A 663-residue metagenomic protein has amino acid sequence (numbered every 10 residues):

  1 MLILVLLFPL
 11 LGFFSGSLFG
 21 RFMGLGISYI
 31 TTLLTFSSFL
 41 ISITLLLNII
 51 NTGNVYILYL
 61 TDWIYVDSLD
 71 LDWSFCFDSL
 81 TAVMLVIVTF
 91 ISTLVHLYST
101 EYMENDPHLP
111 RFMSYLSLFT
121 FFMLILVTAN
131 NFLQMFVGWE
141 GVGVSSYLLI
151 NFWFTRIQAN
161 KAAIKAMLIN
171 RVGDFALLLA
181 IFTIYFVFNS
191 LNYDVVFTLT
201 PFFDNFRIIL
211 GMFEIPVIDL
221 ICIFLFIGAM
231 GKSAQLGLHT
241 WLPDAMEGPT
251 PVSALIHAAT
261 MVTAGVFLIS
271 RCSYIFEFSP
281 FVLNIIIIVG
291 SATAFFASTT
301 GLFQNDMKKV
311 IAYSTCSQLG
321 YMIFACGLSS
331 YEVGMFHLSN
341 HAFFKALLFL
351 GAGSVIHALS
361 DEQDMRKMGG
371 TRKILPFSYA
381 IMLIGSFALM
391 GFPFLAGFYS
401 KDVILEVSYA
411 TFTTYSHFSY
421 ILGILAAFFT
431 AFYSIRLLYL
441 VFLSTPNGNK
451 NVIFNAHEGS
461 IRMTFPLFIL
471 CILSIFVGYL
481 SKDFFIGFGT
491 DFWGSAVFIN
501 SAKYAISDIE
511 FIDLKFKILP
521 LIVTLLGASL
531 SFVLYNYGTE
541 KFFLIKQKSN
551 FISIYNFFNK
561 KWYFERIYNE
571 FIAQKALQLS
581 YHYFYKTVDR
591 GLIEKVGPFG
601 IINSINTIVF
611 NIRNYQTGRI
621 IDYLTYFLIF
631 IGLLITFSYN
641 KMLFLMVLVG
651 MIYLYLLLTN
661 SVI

Functional and structural regions predicted by a protein language model:
M1-I3, L18-S114, L191-M212, R271-S273 (+4 more regions): Transmembrane helix-loop-helix hairpins at membrane boundaries of multipass inner-membrane proteins
M1-L7, M23-T31, L69-I87, I125-G138 (+9 more regions): Membrane-entry segments of alpha-helical transmembrane domains in multi-pass membrane proteins
L6-R21, M230, A234: N-terminal signal-anchor/start-transfer transmembrane helix
L34-I50, G173-F186, M382-M390, P466-F485 (+2 more regions): Hydrophobic alpha-helical membrane-insertion segments
I49-L60, V66-S79, F488-L519, N536-I663: Aromatic-capped, Gly/Pro-kinked transmembrane alpha-helices
L69-F77, N205-I218, T371-I374, V407-F418 (+3 more regions): Juxtamembrane membrane-interface segments at transmembrane-helix boundaries in membrane proteins
T93-M135, V144-N455, G459, L473 (+1 more regions): Hydrophobic transmembrane alpha-helices and their helix-loop junctions in integral membrane proteins
K450-Y537, N550: Hard-cation-handling environments
